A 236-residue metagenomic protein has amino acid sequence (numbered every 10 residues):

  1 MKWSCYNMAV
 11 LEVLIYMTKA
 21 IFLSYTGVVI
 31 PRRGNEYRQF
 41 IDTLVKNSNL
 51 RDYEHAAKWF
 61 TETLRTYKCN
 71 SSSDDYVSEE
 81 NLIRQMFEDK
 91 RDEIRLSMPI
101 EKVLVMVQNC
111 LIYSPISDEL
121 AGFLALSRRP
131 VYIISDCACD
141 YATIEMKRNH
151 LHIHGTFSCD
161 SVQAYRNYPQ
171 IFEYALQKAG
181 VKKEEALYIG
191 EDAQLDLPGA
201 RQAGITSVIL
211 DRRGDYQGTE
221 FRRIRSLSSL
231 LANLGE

Functional and structural regions predicted by a protein language model:
M1-W3, H55-A56: Short intrinsically disordered, low-complexity coil segments enriched in acidic
K2-L23, L96-M98, P130-E236: Asp-based, Mg2+/Mn2+-dependent phosphohydrolase catalytic module
Y16-D118: N-terminal helical cap/lid subdomain that shapes the substrate entry/recognition surface in HAD-like hydrolases
Q39-T43, L82-D89, G122, Q170 (+3 more regions): Alpha-helical elements of Rossmann-like donor-binding domains used by nucleotide-donor carbohydrate transfer enzymes
V105-Y132, P169: Short, acidic loop-to-helix structural element flanking the phosphoryl-transfer center in phosphate-processing enzymes
